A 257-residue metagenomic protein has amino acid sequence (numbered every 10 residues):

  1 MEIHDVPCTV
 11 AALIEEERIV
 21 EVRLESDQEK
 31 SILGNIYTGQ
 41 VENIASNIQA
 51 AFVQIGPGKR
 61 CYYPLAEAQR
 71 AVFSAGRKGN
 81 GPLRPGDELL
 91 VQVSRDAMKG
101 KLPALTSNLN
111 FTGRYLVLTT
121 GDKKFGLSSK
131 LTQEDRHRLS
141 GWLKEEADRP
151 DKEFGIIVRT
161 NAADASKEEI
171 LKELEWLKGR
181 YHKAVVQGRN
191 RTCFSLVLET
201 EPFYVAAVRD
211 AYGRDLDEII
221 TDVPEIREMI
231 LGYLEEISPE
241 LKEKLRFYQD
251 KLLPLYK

Functional and structural regions predicted by a protein language model:
M1-K257: DE-rich acidic low-complexity regions and acidic surface loops
